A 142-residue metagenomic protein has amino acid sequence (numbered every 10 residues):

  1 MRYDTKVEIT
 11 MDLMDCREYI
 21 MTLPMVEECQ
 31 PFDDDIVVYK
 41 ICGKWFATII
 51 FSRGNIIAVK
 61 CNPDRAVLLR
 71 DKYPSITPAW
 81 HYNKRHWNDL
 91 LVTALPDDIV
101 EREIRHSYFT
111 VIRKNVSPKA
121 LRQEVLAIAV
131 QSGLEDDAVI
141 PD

Functional and structural regions predicted by a protein language model:
M1-D142: Charge-dense, helix-prone N-terminal extensions
